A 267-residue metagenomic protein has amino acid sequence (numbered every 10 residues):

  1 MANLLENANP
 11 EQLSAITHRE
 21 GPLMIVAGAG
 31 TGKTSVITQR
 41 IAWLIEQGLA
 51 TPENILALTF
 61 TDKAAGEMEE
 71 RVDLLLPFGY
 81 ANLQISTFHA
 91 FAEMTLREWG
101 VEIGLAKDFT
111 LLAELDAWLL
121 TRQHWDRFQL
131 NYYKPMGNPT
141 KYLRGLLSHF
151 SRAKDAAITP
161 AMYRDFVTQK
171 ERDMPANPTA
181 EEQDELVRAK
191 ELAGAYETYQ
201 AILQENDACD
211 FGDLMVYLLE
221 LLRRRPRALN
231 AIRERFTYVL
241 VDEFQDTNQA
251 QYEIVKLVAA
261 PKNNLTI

Functional and structural regions predicted by a protein language model:
M1-N3: Conserved adenine-nucleotide phosphate-binding loops and their immediately adjacent elements
L5-T17, G21-I25, V36, L56-A57 (+5 more regions): Conserved helicase NTPase motor core
T31-G32: ATP-binding Walker
S35-A50, E67, R71-D73, K256-P261: Walker A/P-loop NTP-binding motif
A42, D73, R122, Q200-A201 (+1 more regions): Amphipathic alpha-helical segments within well-ordered protein domains
E53-K154, I158: Conserved P-loop NTPase-based nucleic-acid remodeling module centered on helicase motor cores
G100-V101, P175-A176, L265-I267: Short acidic (Asp/Glu) and glycine-rich catalytic loops that position anionic groups and cofactors
D116-A208, P226, N263: Basic/charged alpha-beta structural segments of nucleotide/phosphate-handling enzymes
